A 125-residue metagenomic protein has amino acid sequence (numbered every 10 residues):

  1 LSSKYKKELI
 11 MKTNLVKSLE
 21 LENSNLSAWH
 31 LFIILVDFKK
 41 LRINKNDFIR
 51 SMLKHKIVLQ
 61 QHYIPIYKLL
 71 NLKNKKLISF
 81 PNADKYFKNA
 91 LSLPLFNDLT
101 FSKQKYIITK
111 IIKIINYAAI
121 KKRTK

Functional and structural regions predicted by a protein language model:
L1-K125: PLP-dependent aminotransferase class I/II
